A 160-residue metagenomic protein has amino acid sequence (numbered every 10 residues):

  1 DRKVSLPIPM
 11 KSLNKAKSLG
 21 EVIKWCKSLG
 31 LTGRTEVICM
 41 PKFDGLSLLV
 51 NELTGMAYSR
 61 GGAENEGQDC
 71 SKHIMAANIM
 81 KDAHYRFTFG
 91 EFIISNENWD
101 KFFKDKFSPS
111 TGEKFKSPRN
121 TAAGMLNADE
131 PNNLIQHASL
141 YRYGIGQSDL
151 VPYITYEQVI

Functional and structural regions predicted by a protein language model:
D1-I160: RNA/tRNA-interacting regions in translation and RNA-turnover enzymes
